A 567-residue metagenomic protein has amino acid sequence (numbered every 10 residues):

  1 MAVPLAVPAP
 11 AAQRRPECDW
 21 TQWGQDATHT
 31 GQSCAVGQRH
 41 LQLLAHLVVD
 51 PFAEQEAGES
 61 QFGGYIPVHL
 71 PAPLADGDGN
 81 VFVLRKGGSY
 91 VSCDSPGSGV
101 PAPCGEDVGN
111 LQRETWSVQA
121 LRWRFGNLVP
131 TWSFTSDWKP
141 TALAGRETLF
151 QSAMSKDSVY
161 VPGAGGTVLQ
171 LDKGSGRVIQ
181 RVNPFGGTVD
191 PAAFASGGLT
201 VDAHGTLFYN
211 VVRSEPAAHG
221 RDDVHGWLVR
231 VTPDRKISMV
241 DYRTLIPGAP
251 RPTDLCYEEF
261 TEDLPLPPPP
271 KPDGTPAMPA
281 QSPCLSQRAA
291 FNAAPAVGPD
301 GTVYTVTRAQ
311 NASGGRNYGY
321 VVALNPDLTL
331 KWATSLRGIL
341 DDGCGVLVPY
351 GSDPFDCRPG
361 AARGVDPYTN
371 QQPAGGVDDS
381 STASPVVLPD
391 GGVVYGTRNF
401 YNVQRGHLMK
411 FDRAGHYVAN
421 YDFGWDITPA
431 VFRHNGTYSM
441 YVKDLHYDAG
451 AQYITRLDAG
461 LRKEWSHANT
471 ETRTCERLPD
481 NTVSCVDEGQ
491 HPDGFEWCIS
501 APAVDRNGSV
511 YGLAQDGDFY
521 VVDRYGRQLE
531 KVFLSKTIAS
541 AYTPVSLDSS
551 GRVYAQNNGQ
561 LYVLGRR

Functional and structural regions predicted by a protein language model:
M1-A11: Secretory targeting and sorting signals
A11-R567: Noncatalytic, solvent-exposed loop/strand surfaces of beta-propeller-type extracellular/periplasmic domains
